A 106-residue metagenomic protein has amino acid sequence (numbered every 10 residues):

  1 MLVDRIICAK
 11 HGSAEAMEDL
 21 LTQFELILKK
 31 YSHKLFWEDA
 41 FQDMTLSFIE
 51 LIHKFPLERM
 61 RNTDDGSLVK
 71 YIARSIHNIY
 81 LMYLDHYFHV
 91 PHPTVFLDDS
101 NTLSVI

Functional and structural regions predicted by a protein language model:
V3, E18, F41, D65-K70: Short, structured helix-loop boundary elements
V3-K30: A short, charge-rich alpha-helical start-of-domain segment used by transcription regulators
H11, E15, K29-K34, K54-R61: General structural signal for alpha-helix termini and helix-helix connectors
L21-T22, F36-L57: Conserved RNAP core-binding helix
W37, H53-R74: Short, aromatic/basic-enriched loop-to-helix "N-cap" motif that marks the start of an alpha-helix at regulatory
R74-P93: Arg/Lys-rich amphipathic alpha helix in sigma70-family domain 2
V90-I106: Internal acidic/polar
